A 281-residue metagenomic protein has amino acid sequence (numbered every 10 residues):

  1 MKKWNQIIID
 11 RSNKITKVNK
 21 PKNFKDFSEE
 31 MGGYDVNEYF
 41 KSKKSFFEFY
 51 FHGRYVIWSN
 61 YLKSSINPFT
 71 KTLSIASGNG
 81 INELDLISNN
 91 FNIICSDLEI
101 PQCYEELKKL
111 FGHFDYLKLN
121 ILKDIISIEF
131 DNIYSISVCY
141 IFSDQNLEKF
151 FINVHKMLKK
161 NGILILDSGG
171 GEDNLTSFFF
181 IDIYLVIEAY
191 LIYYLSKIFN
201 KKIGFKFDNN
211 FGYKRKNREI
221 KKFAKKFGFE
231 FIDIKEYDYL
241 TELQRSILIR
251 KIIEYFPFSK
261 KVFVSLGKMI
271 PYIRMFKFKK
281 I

Functional and structural regions predicted by a protein language model:
M1-I66: Conserved class I S-adenosyl-L-methionine
F69-G78: Conserved class I S-adenosyl-L-methionine
N79-L122: Class I SAM-dependent methyltransferase SAM/SAH-binding core
Y134: A conserved beta-strand element that flanks and buttresses the S-adenosyl-L-methionine
E148-K160: A short glycine-rich, Lys/Arg-flanked "PGG" loop and its adjoining helix->strand segment in the class I
I165-I192: Conserved class I S-adenosyl-L-methionine
I203-E219: Acceptor-substrate binding/catalytic loop of class I
R218, K222, I232-I281: A C-terminal cap/extension of S-adenosyl-L-methionine-dependent methyltransferases that defines the acceptor-substrate
